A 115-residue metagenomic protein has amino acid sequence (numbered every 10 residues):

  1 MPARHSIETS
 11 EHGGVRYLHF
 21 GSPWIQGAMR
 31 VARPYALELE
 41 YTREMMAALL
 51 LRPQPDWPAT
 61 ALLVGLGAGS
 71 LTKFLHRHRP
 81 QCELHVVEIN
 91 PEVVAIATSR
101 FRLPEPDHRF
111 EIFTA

Functional and structural regions predicted by a protein language model:
M1-Q26: N-terminal auxiliary segments of SAM/dcSAM-dependent transferases
H12-G13, Y35-A115: The AdoMet/dcAdoMet-binding core of the Class I SAM-like
A28-A32: Short acidic, glycine/proline-rich loop/turn micro-motifs
